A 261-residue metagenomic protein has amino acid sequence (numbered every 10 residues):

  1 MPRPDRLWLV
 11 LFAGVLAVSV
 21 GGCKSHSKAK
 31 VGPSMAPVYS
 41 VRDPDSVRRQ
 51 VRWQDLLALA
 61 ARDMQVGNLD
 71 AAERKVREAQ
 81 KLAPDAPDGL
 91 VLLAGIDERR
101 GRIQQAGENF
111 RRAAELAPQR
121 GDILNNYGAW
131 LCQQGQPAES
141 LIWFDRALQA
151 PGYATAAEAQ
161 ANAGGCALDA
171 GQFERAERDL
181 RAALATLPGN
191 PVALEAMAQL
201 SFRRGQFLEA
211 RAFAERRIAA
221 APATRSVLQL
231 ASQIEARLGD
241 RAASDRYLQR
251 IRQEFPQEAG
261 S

Functional and structural regions predicted by a protein language model:
G22-R77, K81-L82: N-terminal leader/linker segments that initiate helical-solenoid repeat arrays
S27-P44, R217-S261: Terminal, low-structured helical/coil segments at or just beyond the last alpha-helical repeat
R48, L82, L116-A117, A150-G152 (+3 more regions): Structural marker of alpha-solenoid helical repeat scaffolds
A58, L92-G95, N126, Q160-N162 (+2 more regions): Canonical tetratricopeptide repeat
E78-A79, R112-A113, R146-Q149, A182-A183 (+2 more regions): Canonical positions in the second alpha-helix
G89, I123, A156-A159, A193 (+2 more regions): TPR alpha-solenoid repeat register
